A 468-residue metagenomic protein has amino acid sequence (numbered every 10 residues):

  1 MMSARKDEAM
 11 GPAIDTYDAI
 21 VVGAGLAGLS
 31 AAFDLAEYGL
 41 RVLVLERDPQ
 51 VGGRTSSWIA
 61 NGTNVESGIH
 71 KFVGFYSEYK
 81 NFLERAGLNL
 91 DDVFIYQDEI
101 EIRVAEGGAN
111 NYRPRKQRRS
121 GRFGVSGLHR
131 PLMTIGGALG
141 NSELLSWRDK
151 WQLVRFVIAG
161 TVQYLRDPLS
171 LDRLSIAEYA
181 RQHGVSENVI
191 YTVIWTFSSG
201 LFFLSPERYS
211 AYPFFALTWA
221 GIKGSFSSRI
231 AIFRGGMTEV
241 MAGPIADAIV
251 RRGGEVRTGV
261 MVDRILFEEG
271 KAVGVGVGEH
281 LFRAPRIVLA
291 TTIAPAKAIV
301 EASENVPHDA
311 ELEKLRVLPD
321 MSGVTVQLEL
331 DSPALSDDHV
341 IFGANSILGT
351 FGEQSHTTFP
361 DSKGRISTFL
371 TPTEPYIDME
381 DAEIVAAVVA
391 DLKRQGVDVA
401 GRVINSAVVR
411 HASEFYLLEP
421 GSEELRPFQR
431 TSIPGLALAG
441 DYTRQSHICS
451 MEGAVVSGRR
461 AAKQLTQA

Functional and structural regions predicted by a protein language model:
M1-A19, E37-Y38: Extreme N-terminal leader/targeting segments of oxidoreductases
S3-D7, P12, K116, D338 (+1 more regions): Conserved flavin/dinucleotide-binding core of flavoenzymes
I14-D15, V260-A382, A386, A390-G396: Mid-domain catalytic core of redox enzymes that form a hydrophobic substrate pocket/lid adjacent to a catalytic redox
Y17-V44: N-terminal Rossmann-like FAD-binding beta1-loop-alpha1 element of flavoenzymes
A36-A60: Glycine-rich FAD pyrophosphate-binding loop
H70-S77, P168-D172, H183, K223-A248 (+2 more regions): Short beta-strand to alpha-helix junction loop
K80, E84, L90-A211: Mobile amphipathic helical/loop "lid" adjacent to a hydrophobic cofactor/ligand pocket
A216-G278, F282-R286, A290: Helical element adjacent to the flavin cofactor pocket in flavoenzyme catalytic cores
